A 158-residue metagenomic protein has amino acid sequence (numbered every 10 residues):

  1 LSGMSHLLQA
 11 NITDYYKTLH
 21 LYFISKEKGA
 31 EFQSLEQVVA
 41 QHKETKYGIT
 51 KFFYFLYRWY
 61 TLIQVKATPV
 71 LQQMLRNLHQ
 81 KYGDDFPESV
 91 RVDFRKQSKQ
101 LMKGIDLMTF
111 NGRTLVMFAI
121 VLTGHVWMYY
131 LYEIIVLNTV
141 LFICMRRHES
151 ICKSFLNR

Functional and structural regions predicted by a protein language model:
L1: Basic, amphipathic juxtamembrane/active-site segments that coordinate anionic phosphate or diphosphate groups
S5-H6, A10, Y15-R158: C-terminal membrane-associated helical module and adjoining short loops/tails
